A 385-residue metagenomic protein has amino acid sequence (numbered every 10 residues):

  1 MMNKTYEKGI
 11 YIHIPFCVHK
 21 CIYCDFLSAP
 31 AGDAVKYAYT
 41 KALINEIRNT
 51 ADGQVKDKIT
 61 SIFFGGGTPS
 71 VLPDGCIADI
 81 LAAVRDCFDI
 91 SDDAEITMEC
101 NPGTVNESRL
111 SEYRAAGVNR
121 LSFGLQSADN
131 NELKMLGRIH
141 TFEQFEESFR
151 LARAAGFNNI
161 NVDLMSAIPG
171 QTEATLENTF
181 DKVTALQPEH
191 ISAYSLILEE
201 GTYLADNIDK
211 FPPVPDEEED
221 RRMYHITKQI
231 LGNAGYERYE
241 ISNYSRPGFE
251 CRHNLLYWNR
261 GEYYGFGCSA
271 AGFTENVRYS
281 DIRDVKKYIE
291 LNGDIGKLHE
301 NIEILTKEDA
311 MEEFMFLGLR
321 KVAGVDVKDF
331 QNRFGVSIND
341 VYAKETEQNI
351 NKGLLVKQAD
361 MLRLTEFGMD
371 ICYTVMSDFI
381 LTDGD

Functional and structural regions predicted by a protein language model:
M2-E7, S28-D52, D57-V336, G384: C-terminal scaffold of the Radical SAM
Y11-H13: Short active-site neighborhood of thiol/selenol oxidoreductases, capturing the structured segment around
P15-F26: Local cysteine-cluster metal-coordination motifs and their immediate loop/turn environment, predominantly Fe-S cluster
V336-Q348: Short amphipathic alpha-helical interaction segments
I350-D360: A short, conserved structural fragment
M361-T365: Minor-groove-contacting beta-hairpin "wing" of winged helix-turn-helix DNA-binding domains
M369-D385: Short, amphipathic alpha-helical interaction segments positioned at domain boundaries
